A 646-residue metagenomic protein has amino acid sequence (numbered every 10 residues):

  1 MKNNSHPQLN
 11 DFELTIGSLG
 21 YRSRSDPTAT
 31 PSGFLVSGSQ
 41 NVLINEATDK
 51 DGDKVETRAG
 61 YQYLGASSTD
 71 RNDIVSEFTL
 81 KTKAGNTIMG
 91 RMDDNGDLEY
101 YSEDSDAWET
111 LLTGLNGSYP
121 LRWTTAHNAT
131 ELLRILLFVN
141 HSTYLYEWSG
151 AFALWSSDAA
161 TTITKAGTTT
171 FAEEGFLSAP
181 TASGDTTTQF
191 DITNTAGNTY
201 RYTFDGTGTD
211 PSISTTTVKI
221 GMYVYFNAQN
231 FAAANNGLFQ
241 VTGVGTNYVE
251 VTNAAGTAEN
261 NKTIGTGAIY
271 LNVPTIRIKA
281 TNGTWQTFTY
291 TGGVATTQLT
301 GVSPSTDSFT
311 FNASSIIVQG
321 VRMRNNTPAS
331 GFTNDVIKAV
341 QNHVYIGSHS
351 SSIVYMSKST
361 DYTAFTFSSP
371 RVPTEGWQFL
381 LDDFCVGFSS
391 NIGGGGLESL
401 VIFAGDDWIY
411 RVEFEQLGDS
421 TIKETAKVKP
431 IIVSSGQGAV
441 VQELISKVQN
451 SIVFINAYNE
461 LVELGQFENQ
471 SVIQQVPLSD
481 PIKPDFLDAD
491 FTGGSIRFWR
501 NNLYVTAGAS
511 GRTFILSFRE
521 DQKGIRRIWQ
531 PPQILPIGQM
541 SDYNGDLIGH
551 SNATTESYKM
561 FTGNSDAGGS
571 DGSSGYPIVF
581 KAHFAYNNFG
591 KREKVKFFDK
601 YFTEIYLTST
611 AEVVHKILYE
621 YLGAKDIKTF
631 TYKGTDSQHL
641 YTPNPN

Functional and structural regions predicted by a protein language model:
M1-L137, S435-N646: Beta-sheet repeat architectures centered on beta-propellers
K2-R22, D26-P27, D51, Y61 (+9 more regions): Disordered, low-complexity "stalk" and linker segments at domain junctions of extracellular and cell-surface proteins
Y61-I74, L112-L121, R322-S495, I528-Q533: Beta-propeller and closely related beta-pinwheel folds
M89, L98-Y100, W108-L111, W123 (+23 more regions): Hydrophobic beta-strand residues in large extracellular and virion-surface proteins
N95, D104, N140-S142, W148-A151 (+5 more regions): Acidic/polar residues in short coil/turn loops that connect beta-strands within repeat-based beta-sheet scaffolds
E99, Y146, T242, Y345 (+3 more regions): Conserved hydrophobic/aromatic positions in well-ordered beta-strands
Y101-E103, W148, T203, Y225-N227 (+8 more regions): Predominantly extracellular/luminal cell-surface or secreted proteins
F152-M222, A228-S330: Small/polar beta-strand repeat architecture
